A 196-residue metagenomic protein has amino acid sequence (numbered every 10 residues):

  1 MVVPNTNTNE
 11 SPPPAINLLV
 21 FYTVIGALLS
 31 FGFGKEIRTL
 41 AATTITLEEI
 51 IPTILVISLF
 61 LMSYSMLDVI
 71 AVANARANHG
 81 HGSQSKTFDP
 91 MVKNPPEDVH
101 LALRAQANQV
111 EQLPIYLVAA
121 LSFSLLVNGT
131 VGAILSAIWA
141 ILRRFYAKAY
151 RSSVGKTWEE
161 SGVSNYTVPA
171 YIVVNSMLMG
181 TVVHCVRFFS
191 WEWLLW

Functional and structural regions predicted by a protein language model:
V2-V3, I70-R104, W158: Cytosolic, membrane-interface loops and tails of multi-pass inner-membrane proteins
N7-P13, F145-S176: Interfacial loop-to-transmembrane junctions
N7-S65, F188: Long, highly hydrophobic alpha-helical transmembrane signal-anchor segments
Y22-L29, V56-S63, A137-F145, I172-M179: Hydrophobic alpha-helical cores of multi-pass transmembrane domains in eukaryotic membrane proteins
F60-N78, A140-R151: Transmembrane alpha-helical segments that form the membrane-embedded catalytic/substrate-channel core of multi-pass
N108-A120: Core segments of transmembrane alpha-helices that mediate helix-helix packing or line hydrophobic substrate/ligand
F123-I141: Short alpha-helical packing/oligomerization segments
T181-W196: Juxtamembrane boundary at the C-terminal end of a transmembrane helix
